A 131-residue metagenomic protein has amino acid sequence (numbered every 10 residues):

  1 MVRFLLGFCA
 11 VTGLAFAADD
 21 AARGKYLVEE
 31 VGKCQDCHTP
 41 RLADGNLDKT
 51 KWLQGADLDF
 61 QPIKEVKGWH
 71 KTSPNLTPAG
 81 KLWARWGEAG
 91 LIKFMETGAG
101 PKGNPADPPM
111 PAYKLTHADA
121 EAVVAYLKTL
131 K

Functional and structural regions predicted by a protein language model:
M1-F8: Sec-dependent signal peptide recognition, specifically the positively charged N-region followed immediately by
T12-E30, L42-L47: Electrostatic cytochrome c docking/interface patches
G24, V31-R41, L91, V123 (+1 more regions): The canonical Cys-X-X-Cys-His
G32, L53-G90, P111-A120: Electron-transfer interface patches adjacent to heme c in soluble/periplasmic c-type cytochromes and di-/multiheme
Q35-D36, P105-A112: Surface-exposed patches in mature extracellular/periplasmic domains of secreted proteins
E88, K102, A122, Y126-L130: Ligand-binding pocket scaffold of soluble enzyme catalytic domains
K93, T97-G100: Glycine-rich, acidic and aromatic/proline-enriched surface loops and short helix-turn segments that act as binding
